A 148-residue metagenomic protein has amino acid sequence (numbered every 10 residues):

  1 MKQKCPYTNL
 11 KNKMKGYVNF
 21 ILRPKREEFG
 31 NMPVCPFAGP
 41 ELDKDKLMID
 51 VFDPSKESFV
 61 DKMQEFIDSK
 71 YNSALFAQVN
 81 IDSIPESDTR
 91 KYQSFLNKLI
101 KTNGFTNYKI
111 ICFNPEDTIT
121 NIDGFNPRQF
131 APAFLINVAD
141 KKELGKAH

Functional and structural regions predicted by a protein language model:
K2-H148: Expand to "…catalyze enediolate/carbanion chemistry for C-C bond making/breaking, isomerization, decarboxylation
